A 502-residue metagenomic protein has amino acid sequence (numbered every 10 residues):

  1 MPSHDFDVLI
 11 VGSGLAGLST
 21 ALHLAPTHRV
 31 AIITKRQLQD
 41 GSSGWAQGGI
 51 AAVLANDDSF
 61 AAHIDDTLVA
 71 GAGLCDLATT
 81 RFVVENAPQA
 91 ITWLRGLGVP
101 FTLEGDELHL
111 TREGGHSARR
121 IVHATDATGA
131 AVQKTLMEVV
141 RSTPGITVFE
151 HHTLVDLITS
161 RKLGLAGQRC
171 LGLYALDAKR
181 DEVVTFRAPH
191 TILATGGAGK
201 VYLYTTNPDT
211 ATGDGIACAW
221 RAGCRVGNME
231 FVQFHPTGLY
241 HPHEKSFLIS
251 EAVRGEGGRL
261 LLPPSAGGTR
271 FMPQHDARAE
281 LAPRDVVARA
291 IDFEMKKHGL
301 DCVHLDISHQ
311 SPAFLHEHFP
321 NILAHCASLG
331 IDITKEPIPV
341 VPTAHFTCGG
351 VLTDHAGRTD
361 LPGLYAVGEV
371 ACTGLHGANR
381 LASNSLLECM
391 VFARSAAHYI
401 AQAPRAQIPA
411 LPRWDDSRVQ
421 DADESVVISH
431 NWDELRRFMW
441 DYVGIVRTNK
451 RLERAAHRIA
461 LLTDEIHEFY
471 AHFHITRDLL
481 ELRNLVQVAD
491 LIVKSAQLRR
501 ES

Functional and structural regions predicted by a protein language model:
M1-F6, H23, R29, Q37-L38 (+8 more regions): Glycine- and aromatic-enriched mobile tails/lids
V8-I32: N-terminal Rossmann-like FAD-binding beta1-loop-alpha1 element of flavoenzymes
R36-L68, A72, H243-F247: Conserved N-terminal glycine-rich FAD pyrophosphate-binding loop of Rossmann-like flavoproteins
C75-E85, I121-E138, F149, T205-G213 (+3 more regions): Short beta-strand to alpha-helix junction loop
G96-E182, R187, A194, G238-H241: Conserved redox-cofactor binding core of oxidoreductases
D156-R180, I331-L375: FAD-site-proximal beta/loop scaffold in flavoenzymes
H190-E244, N384-F392: Glycine-rich loop(s) and the adjacent beta-strand/alpha-helix scaffold that form part
C218, C224-I338, Y399-A406: An anion/pyrophosphate-binding glycine-rich loop and adjacent beta-alpha core in soluble alpha-beta enzymes
